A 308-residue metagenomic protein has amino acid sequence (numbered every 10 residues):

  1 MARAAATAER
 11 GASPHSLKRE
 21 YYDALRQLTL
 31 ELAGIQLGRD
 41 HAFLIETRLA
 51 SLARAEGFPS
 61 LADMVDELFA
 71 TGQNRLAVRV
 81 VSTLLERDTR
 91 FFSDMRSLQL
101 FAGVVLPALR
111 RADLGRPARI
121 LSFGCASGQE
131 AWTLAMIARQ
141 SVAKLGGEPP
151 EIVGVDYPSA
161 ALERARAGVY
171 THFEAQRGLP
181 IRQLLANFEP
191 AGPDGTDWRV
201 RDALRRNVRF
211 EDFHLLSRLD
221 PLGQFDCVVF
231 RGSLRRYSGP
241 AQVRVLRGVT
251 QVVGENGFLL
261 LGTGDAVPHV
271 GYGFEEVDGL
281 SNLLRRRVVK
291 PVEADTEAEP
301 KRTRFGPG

Functional and structural regions predicted by a protein language model:
A2-L121: Conserved AdoMet
G115-G128, E151-V153: Conserved class I S-adenosyl-L-methionine
F123, K144, E148-V229, S233-A241 (+2 more regions): Extended basic-aromatic, gly/pro-enriched interface segments that bind polyanionic ligands
S127-L145: Conserved SAM-binding loop of SAM-dependent methyltransferases across substrates and taxa, primarily the Class I
V243-E255: A short glycine-rich, Lys/Arg-flanked "PGG" loop and its adjoining helix->strand segment in the class I
E255-T263: Conserved beta-strand signature within the Rossmann-like core of class I S-adenosyl-L-methionine
V270-G308: Core SAM-dependent methyltransferase catalytic element
